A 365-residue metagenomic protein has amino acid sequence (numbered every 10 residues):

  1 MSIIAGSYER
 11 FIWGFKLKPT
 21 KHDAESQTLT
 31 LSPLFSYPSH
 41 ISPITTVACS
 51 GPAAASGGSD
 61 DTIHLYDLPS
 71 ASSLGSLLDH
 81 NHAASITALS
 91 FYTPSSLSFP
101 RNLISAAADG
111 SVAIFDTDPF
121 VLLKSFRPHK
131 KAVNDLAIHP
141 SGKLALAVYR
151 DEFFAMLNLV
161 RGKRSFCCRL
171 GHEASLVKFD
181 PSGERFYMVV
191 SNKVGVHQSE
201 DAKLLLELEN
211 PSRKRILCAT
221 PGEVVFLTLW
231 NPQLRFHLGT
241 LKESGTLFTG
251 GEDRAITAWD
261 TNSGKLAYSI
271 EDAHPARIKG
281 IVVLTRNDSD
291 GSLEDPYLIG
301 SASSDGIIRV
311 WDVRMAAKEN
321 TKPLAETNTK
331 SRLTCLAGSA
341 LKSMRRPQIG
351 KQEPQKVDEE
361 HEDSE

Functional and structural regions predicted by a protein language model:
M1-V47, A53, R345, G350-E365: Intrinsically disordered, low-complexity acidic/Ser/Thr/Pro-rich linker and tail segments in large eukaryotic scaffolds
A5-W13, K18-P19, T30-L31, P181 (+1 more regions): Structured C-terminal portions of repeat-based eukaryotic scaffold domains
E9-W13, S42-T45, D60-H64, A84-T87 (+11 more regions): Short coil/turn segments within WD40 beta-propeller repeats
D23, S32-L34, S72-S76, V121-K124 (+4 more regions): A structural motif specific to WD40 beta-propellers
T30, S36-I44, L77-T87, Y92-P94 (+8 more regions): WD40/WD-repeat beta-propeller blade N-cap
T45, G51-D118: Eukaryotic helix-linker segments that join adjacent hydrophobic helices
T46-P52, L89-R101, A106, P119 (+11 more regions): Loop/turn segments within WD40 beta-propeller blades
L68, T117, N158-V160, Q198-K203 (+1 more regions): Beta-propeller blade-edge and WD-like acidic-aromatic loop motif
